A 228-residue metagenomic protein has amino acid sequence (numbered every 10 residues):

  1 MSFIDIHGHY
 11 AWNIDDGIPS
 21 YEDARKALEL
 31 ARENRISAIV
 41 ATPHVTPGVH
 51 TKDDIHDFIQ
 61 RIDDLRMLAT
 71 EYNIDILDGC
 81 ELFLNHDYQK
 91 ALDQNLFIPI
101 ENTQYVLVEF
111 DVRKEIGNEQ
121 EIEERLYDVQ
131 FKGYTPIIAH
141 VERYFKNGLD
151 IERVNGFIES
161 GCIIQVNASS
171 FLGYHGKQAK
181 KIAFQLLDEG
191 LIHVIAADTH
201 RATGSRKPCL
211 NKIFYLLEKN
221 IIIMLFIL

Functional and structural regions predicted by a protein language model:
M1-N73: An N-terminally biased module of ancient metal coordination in phosphate/nucleic-acid-related enzymes
H7, P43, I76, H140 (+1 more regions): Divalent metal-coordination and catalytic microenvironments
Y10-Y21, E109-I116, F171: Active-site mouth loops of central-metabolism enzymes
T46-V49, L84-N85, R143-N147, F171-Y174 (+1 more regions): Active-site environment of divalent metal-dependent phosphoester hydrolases
T51-S160, I164: Extended substrate/RNA-proximal surfaces in nucleic-acid metabolism proteins
G161-G173: His/Asp/Glu-enriched short active-site or ligand-binding loop at hydrolase and phosphoryl-transfer sites
E189-P208: Short acidic/histidine-rich active-site segments
C209-L228: Mid-to-C-terminal alpha-helical segments outside catalytic/metal-binding sites
